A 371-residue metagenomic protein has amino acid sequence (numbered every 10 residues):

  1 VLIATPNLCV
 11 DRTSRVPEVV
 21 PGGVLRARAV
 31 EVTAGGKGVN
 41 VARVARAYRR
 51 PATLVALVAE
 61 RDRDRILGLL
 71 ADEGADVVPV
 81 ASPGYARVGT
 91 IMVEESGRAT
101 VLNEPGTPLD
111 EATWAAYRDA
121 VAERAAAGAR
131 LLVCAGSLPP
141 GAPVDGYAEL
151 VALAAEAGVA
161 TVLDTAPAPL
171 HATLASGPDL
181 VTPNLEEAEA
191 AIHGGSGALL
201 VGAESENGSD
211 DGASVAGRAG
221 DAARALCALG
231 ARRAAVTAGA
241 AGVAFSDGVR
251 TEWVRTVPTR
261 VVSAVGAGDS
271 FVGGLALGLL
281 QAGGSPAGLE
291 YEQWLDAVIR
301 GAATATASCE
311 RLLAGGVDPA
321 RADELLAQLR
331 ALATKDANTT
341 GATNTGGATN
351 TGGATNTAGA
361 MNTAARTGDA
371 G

Functional and structural regions predicted by a protein language model:
V1, R50-A52, V77, T161 (+1 more regions): Hydrophobic anchor at the start of a short beta-strand that flanks the dinucleotide cofactor-binding loop
V1-V55, D64-R65, A365-G371: Glycine-rich phosphate/adenosyl-contacting loop at the front of the ribokinase-like
L2, T100, R130-L131, R233: Structural motif
R43, V88-M92, G242-S246: Short beta-strand scaffold segments in enzyme catalytic cores
A47-A129, E324-G341, R366-G371: Conserved N-terminal subdomain of the carbohydrate kinase-like
A115-D119, P143-V151, V215-G220, W253-T259: Charged helix-capping and loop-helix junction motifs
R130-A216: Conserved beta-alpha-beta core of the PfkB/ribokinase-like small-molecule kinase fold
S196-T345, N356-G371: Conserved phosphate-binding/catalytic region of the ribokinase-like
